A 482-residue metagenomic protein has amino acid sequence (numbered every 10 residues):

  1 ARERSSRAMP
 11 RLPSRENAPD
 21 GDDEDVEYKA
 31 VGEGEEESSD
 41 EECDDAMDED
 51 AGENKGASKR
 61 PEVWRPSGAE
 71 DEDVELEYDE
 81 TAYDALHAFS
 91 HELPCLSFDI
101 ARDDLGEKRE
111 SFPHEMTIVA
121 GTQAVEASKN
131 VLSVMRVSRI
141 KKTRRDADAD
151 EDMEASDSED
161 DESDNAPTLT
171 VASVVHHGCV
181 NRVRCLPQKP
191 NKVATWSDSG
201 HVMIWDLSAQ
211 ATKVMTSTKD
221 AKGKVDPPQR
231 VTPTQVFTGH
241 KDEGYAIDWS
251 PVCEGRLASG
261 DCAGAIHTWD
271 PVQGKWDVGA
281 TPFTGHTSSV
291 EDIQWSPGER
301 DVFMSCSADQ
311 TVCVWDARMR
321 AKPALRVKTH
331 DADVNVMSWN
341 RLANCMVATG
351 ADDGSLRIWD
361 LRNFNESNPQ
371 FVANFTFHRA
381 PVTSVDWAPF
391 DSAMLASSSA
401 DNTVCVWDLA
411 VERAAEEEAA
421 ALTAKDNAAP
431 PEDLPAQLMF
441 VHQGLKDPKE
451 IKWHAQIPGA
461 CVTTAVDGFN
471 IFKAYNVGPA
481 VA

Functional and structural regions predicted by a protein language model:
P10-S173, G200-R230, V272-V278, F472-K473 (+1 more regions): Beta-propeller domains
S90-P94, S173-V180, F237-G244, F283-V290 (+5 more regions): WD40/WD-repeat beta-propeller blade N-cap
P94, C179, K189, P233 (+13 more regions): WD40/WD-repeat beta-propeller blade-loop signature
A101-D103, R184-P190, D248-E254, I293-R300 (+4 more regions): Loop/turn segments within WD40 beta-propeller blades
V119-A120, K192-S197, L257-D261, F303-S307 (+3 more regions): Conserved beta-strand element within WD40/beta-propeller blades
V125-N130, S199-M203, D242-Y245, A263-H267 (+12 more regions): Short coil/turn segments within WD40 beta-propeller repeats
S138, L207-Q210, P271-G274, A317-R320 (+3 more regions): Short loop/turn segments that connect beta-strands within beta-propeller blades
L325, S338-P458, T464-A482: Structured C-terminal portions of repeat-based eukaryotic scaffold domains
